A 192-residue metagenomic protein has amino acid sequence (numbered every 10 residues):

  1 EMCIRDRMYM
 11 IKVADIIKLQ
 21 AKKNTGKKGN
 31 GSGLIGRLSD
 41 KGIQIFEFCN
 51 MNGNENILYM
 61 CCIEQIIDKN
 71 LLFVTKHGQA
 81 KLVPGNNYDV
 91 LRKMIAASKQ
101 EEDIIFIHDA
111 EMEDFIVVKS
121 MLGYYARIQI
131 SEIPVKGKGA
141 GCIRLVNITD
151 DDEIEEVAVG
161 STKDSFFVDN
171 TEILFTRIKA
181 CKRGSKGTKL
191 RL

Functional and structural regions predicted by a protein language model:
E1, R5-L192: Short, structured "edge-of-domain" segments at secondary-structure transitions
